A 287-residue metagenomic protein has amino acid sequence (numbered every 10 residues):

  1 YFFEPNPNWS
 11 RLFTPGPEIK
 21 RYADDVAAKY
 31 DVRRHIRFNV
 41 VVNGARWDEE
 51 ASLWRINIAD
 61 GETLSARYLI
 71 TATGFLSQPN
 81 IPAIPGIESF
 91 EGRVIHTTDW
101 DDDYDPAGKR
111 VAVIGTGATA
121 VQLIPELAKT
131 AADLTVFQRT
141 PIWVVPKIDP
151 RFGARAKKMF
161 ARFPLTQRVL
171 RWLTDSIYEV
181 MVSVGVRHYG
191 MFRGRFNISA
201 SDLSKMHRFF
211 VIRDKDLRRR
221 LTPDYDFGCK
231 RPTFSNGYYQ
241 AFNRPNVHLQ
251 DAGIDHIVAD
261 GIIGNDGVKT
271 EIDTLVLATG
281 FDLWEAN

Functional and structural regions predicted by a protein language model:
Y1-R37, V145-P150, K157, F163-M181: Redox-cofactor-proximal catalytic regions of oxidoreductases
N6-D25, R37, F192-A200, Y225-G237: Short beta-strand to alpha-helix junction loop
S10-S77: Feature captures the FAD/FMN-dependent oxidoreductase FAD-binding
K29-D31, P85-S89, Y239-R244: Short, conserved catalytic or adaptor-binding loops enriched in Gly and charged residues
R37-L53, D103, A241, P245-N265: A conserved short coil-to-beta-strand element within the FAD-binding core of flavoproteins
L64, L69-S204, F210, V247 (+1 more regions): Rossmann-like dinucleotide-binding core of oxidoreductases
I81-V94, I263-N287: Central helical "cap/lid" subdomain
R218-Q240, R244, L249-V258, T274 (+1 more regions): A glycine-rich dinucleotide-binding beta-alpha-beta segment and adjacent secondary-structure elements that constitute
